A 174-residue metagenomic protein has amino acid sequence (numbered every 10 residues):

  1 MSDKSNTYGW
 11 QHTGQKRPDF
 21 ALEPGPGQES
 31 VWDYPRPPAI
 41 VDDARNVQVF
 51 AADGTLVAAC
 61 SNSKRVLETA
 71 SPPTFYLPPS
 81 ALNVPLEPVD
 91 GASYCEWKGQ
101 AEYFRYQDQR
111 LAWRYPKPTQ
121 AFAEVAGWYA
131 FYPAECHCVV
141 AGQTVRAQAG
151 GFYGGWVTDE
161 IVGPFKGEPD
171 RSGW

Functional and structural regions predicted by a protein language model:
M1-W174: Terminal leader/tail segments of proteins
